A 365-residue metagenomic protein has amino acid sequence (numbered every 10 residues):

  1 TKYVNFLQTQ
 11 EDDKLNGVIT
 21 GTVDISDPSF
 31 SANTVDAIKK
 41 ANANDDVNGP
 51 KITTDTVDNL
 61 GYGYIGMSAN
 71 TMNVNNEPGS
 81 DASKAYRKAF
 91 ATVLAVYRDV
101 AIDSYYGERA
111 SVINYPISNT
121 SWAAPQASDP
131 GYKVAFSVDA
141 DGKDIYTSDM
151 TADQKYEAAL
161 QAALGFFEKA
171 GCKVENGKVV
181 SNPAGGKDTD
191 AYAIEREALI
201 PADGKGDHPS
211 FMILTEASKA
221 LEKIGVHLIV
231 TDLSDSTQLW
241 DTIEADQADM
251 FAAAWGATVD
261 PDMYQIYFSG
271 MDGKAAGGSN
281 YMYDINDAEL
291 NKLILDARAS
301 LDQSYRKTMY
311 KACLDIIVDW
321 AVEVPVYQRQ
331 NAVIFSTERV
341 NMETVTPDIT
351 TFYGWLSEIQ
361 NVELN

Functional and structural regions predicted by a protein language model:
T1, K40-V57, G66-D81, T120-Q161 (+4 more regions): Short, solvent-exposed loop/beta-turn-alpha elements that line the ligand-binding surface or hinge of extracytoplasmic
K2, D12-T20, D36, I65 (+10 more regions): Solvent-exposed, polar/charged alpha-helical surfaces in well-ordered, non-transmembrane soluble domains, broadly
N5-N73, D103-E108: Extracellular/periplasmic solute-recognition and catalytic clefts
T9, I145-L160, A170-A257: Ligand/substrate-recognition segments at binding pockets and active sites
D12-G17, N33-D46, T237-D272, I317-V318: Pocket-flanking alpha-helical
I19, V23, K40-A43, M72 (+9 more regions): Sec-exported extracytoplasmic/periplasmic mature domains
N76-F136, G142, Y146-E168, P209 (+1 more regions): Periplasmic-binding protein-like
V100-D103, A170-D203, A254, S300-T337: Bilobed periplasmic-binding protein-like "clamshell/Venus-flytrap" ligand-binding domains
